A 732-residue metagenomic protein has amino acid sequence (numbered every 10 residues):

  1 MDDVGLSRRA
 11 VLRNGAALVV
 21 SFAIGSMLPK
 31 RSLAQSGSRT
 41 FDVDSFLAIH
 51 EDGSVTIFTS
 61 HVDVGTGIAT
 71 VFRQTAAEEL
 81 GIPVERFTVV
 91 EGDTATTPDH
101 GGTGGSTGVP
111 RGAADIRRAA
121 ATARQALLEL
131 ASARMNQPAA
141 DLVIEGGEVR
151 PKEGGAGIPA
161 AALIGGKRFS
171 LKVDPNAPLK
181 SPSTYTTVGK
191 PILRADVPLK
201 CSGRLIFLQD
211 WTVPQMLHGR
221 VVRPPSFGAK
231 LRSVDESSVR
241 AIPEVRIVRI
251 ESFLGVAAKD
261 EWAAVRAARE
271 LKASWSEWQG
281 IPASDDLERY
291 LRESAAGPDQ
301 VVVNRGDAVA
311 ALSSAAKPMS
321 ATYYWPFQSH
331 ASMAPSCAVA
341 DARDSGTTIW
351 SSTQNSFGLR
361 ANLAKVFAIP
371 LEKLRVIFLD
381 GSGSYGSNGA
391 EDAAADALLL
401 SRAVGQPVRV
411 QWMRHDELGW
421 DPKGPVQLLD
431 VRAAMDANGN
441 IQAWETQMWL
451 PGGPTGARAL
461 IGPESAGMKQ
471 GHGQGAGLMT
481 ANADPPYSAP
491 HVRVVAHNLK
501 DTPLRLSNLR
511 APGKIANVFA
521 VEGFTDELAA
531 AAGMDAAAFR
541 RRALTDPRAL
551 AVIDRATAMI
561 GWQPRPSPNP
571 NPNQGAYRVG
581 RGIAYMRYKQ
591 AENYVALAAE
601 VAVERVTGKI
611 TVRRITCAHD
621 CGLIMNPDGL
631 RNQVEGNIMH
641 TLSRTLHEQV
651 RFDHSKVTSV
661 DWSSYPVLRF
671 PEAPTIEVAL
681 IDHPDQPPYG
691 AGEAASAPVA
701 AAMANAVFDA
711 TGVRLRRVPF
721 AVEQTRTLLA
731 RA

Functional and structural regions predicted by a protein language model:
D2-A618, P671, T675, A679 (+2 more regions): Structural alpha/beta core scaffold segments of enzyme domains
D380-G383, Q633, N637: Transmembrane helix-bundle signature of multi-pass membrane transporters/permeases
G477-T480, Q649-Y689: Glycine-rich active-site loop/lid that clamps phosphate-bearing ligands
K589, G629-Q633: Short, contiguous acidic/charged loop-to-helix segments that flank catalytic cores in large enzymes
G622-M625: Cytochrome P450 core scaffold surrounding the K-helix E-X-X-R motif and the conserved "meander" helix-loop region
A694-F708: C-terminal substrate/ligand-recognition segments
